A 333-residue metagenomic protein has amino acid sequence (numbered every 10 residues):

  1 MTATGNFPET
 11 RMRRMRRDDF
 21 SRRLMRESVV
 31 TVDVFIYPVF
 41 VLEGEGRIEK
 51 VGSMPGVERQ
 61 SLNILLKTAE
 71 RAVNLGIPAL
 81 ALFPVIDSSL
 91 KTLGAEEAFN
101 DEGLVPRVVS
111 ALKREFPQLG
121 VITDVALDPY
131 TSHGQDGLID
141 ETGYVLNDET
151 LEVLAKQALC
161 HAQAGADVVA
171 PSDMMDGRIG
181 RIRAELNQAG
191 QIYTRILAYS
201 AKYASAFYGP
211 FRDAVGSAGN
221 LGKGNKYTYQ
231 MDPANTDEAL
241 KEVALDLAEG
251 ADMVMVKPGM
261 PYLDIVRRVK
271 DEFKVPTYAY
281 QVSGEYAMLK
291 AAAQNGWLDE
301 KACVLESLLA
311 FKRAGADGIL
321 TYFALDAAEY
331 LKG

Functional and structural regions predicted by a protein language model:
T2-F7, D18, T31-I36, L42-G333: Alpha/beta enzyme core
M12-V30: N-terminal carbohydrate-binding accessory modules
